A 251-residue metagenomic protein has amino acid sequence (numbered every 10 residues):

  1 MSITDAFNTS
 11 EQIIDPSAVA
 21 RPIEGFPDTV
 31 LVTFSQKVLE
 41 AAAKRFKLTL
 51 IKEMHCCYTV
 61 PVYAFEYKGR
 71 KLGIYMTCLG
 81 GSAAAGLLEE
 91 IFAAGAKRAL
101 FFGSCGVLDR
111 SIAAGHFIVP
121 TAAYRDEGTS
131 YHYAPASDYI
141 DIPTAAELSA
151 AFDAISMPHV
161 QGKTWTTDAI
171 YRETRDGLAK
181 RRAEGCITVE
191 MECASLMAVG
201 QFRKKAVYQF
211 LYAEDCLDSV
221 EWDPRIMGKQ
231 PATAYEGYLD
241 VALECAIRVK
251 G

Functional and structural regions predicted by a protein language model:
M1-I142, A146-E147: Metabolite-binding pocket within alpha/beta catalytic cores that recognizes anionic/polar moieties
S35, G106, W165-I170, S195 (+2 more regions): Glycine-rich beta-alpha junction loops
K97-R98, I187, A206: Short acidic/polar active-site loop segments enriched in Thr and Asp
D138-E184: Active-site rim beta-loop-alpha module in soluble metabolic enzymes
E147-I155, V199, V241-V249: Generic non-transmembrane alpha-helical segments
A194-Q230: Zn-dependent metallopeptidase/amidohydrolase metal-coordination segment
S219-G251: His/Asp/Glu-rich mid-to-C-terminal helical/loop segments that flank catalytic regions of hydrolases
